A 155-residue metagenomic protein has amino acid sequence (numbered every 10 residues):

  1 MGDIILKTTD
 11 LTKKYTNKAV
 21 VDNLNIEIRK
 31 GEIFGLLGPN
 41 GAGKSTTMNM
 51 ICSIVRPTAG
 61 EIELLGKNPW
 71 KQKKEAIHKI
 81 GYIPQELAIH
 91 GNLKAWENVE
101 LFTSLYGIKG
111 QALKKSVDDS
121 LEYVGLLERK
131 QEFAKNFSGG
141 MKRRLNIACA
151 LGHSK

Functional and structural regions predicted by a protein language model:
P39-G43: Walker A (P-loop) phosphate-binding loop of ABC-type ATPase nucleotide-binding domains
G60-K71, E75-K79: Conserved ABC transporter NBD signature motif
E100, S104, Q111-R129: Conserved ABC ATPase "signature" region
F133-F137: Conserved ABC ATPase signature
I147: Hydrophobic anchor residue at the start of the ABC signature
